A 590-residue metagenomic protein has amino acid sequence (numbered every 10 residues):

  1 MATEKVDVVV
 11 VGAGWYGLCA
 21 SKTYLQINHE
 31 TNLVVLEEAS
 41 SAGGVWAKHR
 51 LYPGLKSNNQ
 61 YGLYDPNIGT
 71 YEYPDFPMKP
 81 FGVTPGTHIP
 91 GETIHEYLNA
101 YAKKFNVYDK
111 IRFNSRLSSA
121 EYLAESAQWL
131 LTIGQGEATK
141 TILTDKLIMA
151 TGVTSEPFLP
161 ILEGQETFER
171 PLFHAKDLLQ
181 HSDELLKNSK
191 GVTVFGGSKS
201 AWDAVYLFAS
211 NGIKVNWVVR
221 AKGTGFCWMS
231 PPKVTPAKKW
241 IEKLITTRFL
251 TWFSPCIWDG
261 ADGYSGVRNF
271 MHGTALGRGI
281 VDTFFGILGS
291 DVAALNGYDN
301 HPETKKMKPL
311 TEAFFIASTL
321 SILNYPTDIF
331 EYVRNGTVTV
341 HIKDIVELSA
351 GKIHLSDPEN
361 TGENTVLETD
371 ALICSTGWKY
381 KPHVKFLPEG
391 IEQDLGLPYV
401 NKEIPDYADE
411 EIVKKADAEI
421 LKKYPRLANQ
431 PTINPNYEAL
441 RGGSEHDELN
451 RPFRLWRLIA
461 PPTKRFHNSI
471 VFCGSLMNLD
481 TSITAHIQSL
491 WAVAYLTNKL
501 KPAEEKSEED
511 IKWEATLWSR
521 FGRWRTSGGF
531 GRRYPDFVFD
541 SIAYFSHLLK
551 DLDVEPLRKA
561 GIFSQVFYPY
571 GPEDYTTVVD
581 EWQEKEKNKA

Functional and structural regions predicted by a protein language model:
M1-K5, F173-N188: A short, basic/flexible loop-to-alpha-helix module at the beginning of a structural domain
A2-V8, A13-Q165, S189-K190, G197 (+1 more regions): N-terminal FAD-binding dinucleotide-binding subdomain shared by FAD-dependent oxidases/monooxygenases
W202-A204: Short glycine/serine/threonine-rich phosphate/pyrophosphate-binding segments that cradle anionic phosphate groups
